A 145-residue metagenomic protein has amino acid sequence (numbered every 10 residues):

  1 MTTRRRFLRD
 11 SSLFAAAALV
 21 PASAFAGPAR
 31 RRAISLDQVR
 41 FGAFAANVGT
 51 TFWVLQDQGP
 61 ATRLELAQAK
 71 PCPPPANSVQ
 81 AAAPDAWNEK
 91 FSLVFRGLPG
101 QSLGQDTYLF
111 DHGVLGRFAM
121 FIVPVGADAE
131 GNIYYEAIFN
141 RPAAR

Functional and structural regions predicted by a protein language model:
M1-G27: N-terminal export signals
P21-L55: C-terminal segment of N-terminal export signals and the immediately downstream linker at the start of the mature
T50-D57, D106-G113: Short conserved beta-strand and strand-loop elements enriched in small hydrophobics with frequent Asp/Gly
A61-G104: Mature extracytoplasmic domains of secretory-pathway proteins
R63, A119-F121, E136: Well-ordered beta-strand positions in beta-sheet-rich domains
N88, L103-H112, R145: Extended Gly/Ser/Thr-rich low-complexity repeat segments, especially those forming or decorating extracellular
D111-A127: Short beta-strand and beta-hairpin "edge-sheet" elements
G126-R145: C-terminal partner/receptor-binding element of secreted or periplasmic proteins
